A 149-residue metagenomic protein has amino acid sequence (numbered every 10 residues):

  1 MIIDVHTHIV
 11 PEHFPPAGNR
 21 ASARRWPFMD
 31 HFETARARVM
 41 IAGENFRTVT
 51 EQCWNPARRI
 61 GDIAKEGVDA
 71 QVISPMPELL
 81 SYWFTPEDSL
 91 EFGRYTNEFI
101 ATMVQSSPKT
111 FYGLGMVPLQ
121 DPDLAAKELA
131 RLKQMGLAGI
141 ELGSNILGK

Functional and structural regions predicted by a protein language model:
M1-K149: Helix-coil boundary/capping segments in enzymes
